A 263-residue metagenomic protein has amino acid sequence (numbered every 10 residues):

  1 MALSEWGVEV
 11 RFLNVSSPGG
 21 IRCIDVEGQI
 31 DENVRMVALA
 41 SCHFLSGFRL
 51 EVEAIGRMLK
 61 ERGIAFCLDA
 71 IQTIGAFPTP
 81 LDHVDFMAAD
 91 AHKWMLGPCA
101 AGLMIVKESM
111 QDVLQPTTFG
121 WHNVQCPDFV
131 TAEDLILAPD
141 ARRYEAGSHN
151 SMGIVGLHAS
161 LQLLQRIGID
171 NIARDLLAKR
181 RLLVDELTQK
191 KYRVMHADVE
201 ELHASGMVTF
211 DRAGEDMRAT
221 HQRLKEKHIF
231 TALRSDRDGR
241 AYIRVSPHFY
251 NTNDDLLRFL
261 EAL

Functional and structural regions predicted by a protein language model:
M1-L263: Pyridoxal 5′-phosphate
